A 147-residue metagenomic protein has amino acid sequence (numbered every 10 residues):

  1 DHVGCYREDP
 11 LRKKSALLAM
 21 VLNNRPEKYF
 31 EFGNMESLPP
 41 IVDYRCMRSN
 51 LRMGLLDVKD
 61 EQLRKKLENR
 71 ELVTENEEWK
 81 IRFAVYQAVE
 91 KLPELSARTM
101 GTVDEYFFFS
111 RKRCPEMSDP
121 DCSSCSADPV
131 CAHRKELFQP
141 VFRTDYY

Functional and structural regions predicted by a protein language model:
D1-Y147: C-terminal accessory module of base-excision DNA glycosylases/AP lyases that mediates lesion recognition and DNA
